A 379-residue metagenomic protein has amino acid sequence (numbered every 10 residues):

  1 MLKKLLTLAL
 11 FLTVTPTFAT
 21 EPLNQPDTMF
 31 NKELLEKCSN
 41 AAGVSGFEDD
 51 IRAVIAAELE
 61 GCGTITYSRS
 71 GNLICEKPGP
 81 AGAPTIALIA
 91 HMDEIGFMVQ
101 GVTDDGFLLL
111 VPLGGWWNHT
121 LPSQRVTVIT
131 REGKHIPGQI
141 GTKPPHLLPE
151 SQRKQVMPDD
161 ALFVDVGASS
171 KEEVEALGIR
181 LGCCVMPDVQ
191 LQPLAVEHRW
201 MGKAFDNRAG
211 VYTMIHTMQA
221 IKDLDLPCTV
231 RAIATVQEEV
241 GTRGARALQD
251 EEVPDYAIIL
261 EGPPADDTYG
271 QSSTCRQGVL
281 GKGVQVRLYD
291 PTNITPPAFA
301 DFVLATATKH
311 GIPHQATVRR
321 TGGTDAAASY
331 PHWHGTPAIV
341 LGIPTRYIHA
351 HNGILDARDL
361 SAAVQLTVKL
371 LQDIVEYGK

Functional and structural regions predicted by a protein language model:
M1-L2: N-terminal secretory signal peptides that target proteins for export/translocation
L5-L6, L10-L12, P16-K379: N-terminal hydrophobic/helix-forming segments and targeting peptides
